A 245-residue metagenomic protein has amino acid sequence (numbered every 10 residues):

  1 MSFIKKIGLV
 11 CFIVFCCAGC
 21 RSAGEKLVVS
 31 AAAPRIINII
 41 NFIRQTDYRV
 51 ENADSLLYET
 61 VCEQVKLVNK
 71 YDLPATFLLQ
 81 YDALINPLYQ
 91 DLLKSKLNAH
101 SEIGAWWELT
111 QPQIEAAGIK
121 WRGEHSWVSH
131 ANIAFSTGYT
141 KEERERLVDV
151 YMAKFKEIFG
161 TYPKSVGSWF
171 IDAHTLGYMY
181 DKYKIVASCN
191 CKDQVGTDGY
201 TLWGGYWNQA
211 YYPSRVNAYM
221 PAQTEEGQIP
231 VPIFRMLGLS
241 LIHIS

Functional and structural regions predicted by a protein language model:
M1-G8: Bacterial N-terminal signal peptides that target proteins for export
G8-C16: Bacterial N-terminal signal peptides
L27-A99: Active-site beta->alpha N-cap acidic-glycine motif
I37-I39, A75-F77, I103-W106, K164-V166 (+1 more regions): Hydrophobic faces of well-ordered beta-strands that scaffold small-molecule active sites in alpha/beta enzyme cores
V50, N86-D91, I114-A117, H174-D181 (+1 more regions): A short acidic (Asp/Glu
D82-F170, G227-S245: Metal-dependent polysaccharide deacetylase catalytic core of the NodB/CE4 family, i.e., the active-site-bearing domain
S129, T161-S245: Active-site-adjacent pocket scaffolds in enzyme catalytic domains
